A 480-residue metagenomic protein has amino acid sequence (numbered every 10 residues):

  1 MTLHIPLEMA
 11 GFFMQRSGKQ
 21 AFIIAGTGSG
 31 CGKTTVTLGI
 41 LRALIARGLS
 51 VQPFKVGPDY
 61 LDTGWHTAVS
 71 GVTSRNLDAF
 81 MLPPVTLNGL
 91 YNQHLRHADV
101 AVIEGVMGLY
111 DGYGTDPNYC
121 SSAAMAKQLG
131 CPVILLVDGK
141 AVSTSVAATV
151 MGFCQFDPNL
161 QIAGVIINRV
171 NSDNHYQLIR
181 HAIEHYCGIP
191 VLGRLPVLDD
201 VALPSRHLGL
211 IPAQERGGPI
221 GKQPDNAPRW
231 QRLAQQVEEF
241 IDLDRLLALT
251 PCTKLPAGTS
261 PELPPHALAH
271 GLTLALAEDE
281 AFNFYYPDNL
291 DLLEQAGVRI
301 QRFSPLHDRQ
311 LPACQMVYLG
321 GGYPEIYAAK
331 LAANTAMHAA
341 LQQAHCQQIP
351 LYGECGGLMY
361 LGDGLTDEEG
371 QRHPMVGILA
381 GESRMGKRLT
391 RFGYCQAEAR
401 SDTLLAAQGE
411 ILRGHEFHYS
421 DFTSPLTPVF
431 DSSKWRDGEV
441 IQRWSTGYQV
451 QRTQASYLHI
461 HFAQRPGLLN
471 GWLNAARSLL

Functional and structural regions predicted by a protein language model:
M1-P6: Short, often N-terminal, low-complexity regions that either remain intrinsically disordered or form a short helix
F12-L129, V133, V137-G164, D173-Q177: ATP-dependent carboxylate-amine ligase catalytic core
K55-V56, V191-D199, R299-L306: Beta-strand->loop->alpha-helix junctions that form or flank phosphate-binding loops in nucleotide-handling enzymes
A126, F240-L243, A267-H270, F282-E294 (+3 more regions): C-terminal and late-domain segments of enzyme folds
C131, I189, C346-P350: A short helix->loop->beta-strand "cap" motif at the edges of active sites that frequently abuts
S143-H266: Internal gly/pro-rich beta-alpha loop/helix module that stabilizes soluble enzyme cofactors or their anionic handles
L272-N334, A339-A344: Phosphate-binding active sites in nucleotide-utilizing proteins
P324-L404: Cysteine-nucleophile active-site neighborhood
